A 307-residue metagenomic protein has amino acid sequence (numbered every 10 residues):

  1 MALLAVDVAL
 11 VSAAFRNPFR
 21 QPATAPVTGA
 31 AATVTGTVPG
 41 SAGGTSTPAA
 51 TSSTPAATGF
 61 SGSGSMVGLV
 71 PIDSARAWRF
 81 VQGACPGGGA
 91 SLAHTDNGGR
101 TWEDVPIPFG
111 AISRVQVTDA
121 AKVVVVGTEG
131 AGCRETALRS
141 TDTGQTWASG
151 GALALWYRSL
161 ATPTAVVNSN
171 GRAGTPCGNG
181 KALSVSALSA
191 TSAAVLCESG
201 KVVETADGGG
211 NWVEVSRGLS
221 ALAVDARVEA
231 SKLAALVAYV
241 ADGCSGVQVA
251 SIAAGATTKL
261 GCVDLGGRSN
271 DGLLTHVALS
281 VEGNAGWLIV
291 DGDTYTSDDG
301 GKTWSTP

Functional and structural regions predicted by a protein language model:
M1-P307: Extracellular glycan-interacting surfaces
